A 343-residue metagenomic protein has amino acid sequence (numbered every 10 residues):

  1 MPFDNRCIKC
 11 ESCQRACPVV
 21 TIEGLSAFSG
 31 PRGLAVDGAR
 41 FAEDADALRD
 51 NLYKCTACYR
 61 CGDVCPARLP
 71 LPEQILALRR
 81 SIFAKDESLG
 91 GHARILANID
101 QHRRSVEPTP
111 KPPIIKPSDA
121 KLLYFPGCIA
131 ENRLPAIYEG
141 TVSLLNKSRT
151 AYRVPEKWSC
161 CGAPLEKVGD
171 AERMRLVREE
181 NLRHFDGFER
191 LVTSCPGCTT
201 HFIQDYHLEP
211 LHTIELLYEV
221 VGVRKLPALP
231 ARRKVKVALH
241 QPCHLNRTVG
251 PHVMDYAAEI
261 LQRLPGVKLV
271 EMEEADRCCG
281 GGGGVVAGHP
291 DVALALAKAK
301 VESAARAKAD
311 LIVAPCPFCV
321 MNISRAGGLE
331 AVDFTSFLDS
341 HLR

Functional and structural regions predicted by a protein language model:
M1-P2, C7-L34, G250-P251, E274: A broadly conserved sequence feature marking short terminus-proximal activation segments in nucleic acid-centric
D4, L25-D205: Iron-sulfur-cluster electron-transfer modules
C7-Q14, C58-C61, G281-G282: Cysteine-cluster motifs in flexible loop/terminal segments that predominantly coordinate metals
R68, I129-E215, K236, N246-R343: Cofactor-cradling patches in redox/metallo enzymes
H212, Y218-P227: Alpha-helical scaffolding within the catalytic cores of extracellular/periplasmic polymer-degrading hydrolases
P227-R233, A307: Short, conserved loop/helix-junction motifs that constitute active-site signature segments in enzyme catalytic cores
L239: Hydrophobic alpha-helical positions that pack around
